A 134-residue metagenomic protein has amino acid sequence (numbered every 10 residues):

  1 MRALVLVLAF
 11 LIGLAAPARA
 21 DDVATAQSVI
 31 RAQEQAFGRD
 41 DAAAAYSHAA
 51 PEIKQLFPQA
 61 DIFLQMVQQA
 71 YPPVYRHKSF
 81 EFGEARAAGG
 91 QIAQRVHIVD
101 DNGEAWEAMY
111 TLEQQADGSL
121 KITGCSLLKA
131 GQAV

Functional and structural regions predicted by a protein language model:
V5-L14: Bacterial N-terminal signal peptides
A9, E34, E52: Generic anion/oxyanion-binding catalytic loop in active/binding sites
I12, A49, S126: Short, histidine-centered active-site or binding-site loop motifs used for metal coordination, general acid-base
A16-R39: Short, low-complexity N-terminal intrinsically disordered segments enriched in polar/charged residues
A24-S28, A42-G89: Short solvent-exposed beta->alpha transition segments
E84-V134: Exposed beta-sheet edge and beta->alpha loop/turn motif
